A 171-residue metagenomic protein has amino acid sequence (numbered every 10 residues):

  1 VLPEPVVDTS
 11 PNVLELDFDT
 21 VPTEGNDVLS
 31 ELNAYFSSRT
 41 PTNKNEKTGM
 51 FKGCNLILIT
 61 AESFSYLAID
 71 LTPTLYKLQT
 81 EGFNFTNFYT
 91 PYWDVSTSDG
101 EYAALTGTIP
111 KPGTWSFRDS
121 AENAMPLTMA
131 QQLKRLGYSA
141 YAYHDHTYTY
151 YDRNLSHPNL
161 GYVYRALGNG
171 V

Functional and structural regions predicted by a protein language model:
L2-V171: Soluble catalytic regions of membrane-associated enzymes that act on cell-envelope and secretory-pathway components
